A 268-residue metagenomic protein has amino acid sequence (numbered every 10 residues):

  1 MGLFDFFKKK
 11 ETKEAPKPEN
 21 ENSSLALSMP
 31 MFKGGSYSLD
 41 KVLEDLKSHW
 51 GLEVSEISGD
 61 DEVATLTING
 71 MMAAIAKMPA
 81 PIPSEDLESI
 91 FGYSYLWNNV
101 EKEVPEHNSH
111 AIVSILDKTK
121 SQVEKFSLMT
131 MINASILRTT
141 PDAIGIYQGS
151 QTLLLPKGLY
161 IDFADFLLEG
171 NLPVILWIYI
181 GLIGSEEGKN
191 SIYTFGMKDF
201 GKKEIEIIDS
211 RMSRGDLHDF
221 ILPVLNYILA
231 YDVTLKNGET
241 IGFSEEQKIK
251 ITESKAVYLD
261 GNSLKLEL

Functional and structural regions predicted by a protein language model:
M1-T12: Short acidic, low-complexity intrinsically disordered linear motifs used for protein-protein interactions
T12-S23: N-terminal, intrinsically disordered, polar/charged segments of Gram-positive cell-envelope systems that serve as
S23-K33: Short glycine-/aliphatic-rich beta-strand segments at the starts of folded cytosolic domains
K33-K102: N-terminal low-complexity, intrinsically disordered segments
Y37, K118-S121, R214: Short acidic, S/G/P-rich loop/turn micro-motifs used as interaction or catalytic elements
S48-S55, I132-I146, L229-L235: Structural alpha-beta junctions
M78-I175: Internal, hydrophobic cores of structured domains that mediate oligomerization or house catalytic pockets within large
Q151-I241, E245-L268: Aromatic/basic-lined ligand-recognition segments that form π-stacking hydrophobic pockets flanked by Lys/Arg to engage
